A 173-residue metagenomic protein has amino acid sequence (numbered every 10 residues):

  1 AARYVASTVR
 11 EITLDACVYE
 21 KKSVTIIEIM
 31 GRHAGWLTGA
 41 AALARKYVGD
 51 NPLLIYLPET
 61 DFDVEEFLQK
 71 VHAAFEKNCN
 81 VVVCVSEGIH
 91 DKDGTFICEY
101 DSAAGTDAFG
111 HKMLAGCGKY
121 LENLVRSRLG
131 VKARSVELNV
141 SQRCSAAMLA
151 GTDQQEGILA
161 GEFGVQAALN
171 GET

Functional and structural regions predicted by a protein language model:
A1-R134: Accessory alpha-helical/coil subdomains and C-terminal extensions that flank or cap enzyme catalytic cores
D101-T173: C-terminal catalytic subdomain
